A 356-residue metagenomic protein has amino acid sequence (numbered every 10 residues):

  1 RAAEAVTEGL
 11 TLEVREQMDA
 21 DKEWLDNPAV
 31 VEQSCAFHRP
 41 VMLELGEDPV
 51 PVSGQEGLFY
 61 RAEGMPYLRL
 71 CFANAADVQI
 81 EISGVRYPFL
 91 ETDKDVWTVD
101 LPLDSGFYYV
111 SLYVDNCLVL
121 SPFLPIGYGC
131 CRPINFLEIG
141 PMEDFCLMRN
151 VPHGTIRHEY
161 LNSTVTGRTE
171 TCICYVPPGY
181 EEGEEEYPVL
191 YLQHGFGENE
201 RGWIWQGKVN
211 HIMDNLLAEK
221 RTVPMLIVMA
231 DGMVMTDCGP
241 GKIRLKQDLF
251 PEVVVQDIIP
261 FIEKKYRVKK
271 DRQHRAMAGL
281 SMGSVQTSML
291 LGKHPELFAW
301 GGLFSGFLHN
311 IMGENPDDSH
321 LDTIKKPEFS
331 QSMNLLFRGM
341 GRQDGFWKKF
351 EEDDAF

Functional and structural regions predicted by a protein language model:
A2-Y87, E91-F356: Non-catalytic cap/lid and distal C-terminal segments of serine-dependent acyl enzymes
